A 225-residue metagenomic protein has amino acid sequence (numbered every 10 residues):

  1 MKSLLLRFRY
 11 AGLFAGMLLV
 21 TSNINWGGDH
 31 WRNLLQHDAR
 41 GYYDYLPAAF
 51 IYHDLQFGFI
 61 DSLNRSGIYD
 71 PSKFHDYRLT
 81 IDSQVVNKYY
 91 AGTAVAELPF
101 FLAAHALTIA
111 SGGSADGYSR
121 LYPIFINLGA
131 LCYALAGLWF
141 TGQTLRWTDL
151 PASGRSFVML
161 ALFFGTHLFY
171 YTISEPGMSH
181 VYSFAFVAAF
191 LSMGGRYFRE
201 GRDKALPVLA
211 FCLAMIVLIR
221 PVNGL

Functional and structural regions predicted by a protein language model:
M1-N25, I126, A136, R146 (+1 more regions): Start-transfer (signal-anchor) and selected internal transmembrane alpha helices of multi-pass inner/ER membrane
S22-R40, H53-D61, G177: Helix-to-loop transition at the C-terminal end of transmembrane segments
R32, I51-L128: Interfacial juxtamembrane loops and adjacent helix segments that form the catalytic/substrate-binding surfaces
L46, L160, A205-P221: Membrane-interface alpha helices of multi-pass inner-membrane proteins
I109-G117, A136-T166, A185, F198-L209: Transmembrane-helix signature of polytopic, membrane-embedded enzymes that assemble or transfer cell-envelope glycans
R120, I124-D149, A189-M193: Transmembrane-helix motifs of polytopic, lipid-linked glycan transferases
I126-L131, S179, L213-V217: Alpha-helical transmembrane segments of multi-pass integral membrane proteins
I173-Y182: Short acidic/glycine- and proline-prone juxtamembrane loop motifs at membrane-interface regions of multi-pass membrane
